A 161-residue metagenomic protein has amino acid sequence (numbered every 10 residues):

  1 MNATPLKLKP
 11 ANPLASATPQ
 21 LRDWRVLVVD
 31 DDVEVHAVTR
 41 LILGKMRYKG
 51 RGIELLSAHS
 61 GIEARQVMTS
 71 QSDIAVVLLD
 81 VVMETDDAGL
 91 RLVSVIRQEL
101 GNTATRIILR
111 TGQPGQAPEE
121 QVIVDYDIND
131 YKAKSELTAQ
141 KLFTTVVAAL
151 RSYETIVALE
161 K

Functional and structural regions predicted by a protein language model:
M1-L27, V33-E54, I62-E63, T69 (+1 more regions): Non-catalytic signal-transmission and effector/linker regions of two-component phosphorelay proteins
R40, R51, G61-I62, S70-T105 (+1 more regions): Conserved phosphotransfer microenvironments
T105, I123-A133: As written
I108-T111, K134: Hydrophobic/aromatic residues positioned on beta-strands within the core alpha/beta folds
Q116, S135-F143: Conserved two-component signaling phosphotransfer/partner-docking surface
D125-Y126, K141-E154: Receiver (REC) domain switch/output surface
